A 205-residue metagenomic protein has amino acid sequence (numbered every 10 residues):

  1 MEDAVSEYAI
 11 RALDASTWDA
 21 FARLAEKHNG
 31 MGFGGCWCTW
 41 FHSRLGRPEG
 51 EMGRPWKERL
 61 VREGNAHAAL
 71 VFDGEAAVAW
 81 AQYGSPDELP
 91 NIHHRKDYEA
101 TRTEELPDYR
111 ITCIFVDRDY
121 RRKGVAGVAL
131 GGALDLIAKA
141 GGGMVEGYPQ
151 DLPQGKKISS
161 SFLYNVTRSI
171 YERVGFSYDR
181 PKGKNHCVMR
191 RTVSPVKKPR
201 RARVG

Functional and structural regions predicted by a protein language model:
M1-S43, R47, K197-V204: Conserved N-terminal entry element of GNAT/NAT acetyltransferase domains
A25-H28, A81-P90, D135-I137, M144: Short, solvent-exposed beta-strand-terminating loops
C36-A68: Active-site rim helix/loop that mediates acceptor-substrate recognition in acyltransferases
R59, F72, A76-I114, R121 (+2 more regions): Conserved acyl-donor/pantetheine-binding loop and adjacent beta-alpha core of acyl/acetyltransferases and related
Y109, L130, I137-S160: Conserved GNAT acetyl-CoA-binding A-motif
I111-V116, R122-K139: Conserved acetyl-CoA-binding loop-helix of GNAT-fold acetyltransferases
S161-G205: C-terminal "cap" of GNAT-fold acetyltransferases
